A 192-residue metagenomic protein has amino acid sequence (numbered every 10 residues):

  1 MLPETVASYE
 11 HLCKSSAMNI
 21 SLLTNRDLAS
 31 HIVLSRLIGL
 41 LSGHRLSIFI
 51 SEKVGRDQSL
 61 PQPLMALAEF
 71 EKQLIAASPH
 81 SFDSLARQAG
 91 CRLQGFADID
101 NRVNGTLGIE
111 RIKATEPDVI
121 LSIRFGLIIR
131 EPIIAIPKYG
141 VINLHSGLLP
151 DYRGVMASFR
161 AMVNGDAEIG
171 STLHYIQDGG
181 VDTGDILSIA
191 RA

Functional and structural regions predicted by a protein language model:
L2-A192: One-carbon transfer enzymes
